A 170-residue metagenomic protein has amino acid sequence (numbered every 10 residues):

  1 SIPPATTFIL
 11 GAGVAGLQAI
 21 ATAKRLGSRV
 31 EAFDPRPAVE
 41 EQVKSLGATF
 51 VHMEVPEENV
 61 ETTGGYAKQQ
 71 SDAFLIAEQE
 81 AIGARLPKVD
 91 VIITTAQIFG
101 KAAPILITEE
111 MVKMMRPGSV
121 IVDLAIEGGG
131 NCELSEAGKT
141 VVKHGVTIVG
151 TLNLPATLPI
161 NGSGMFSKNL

Functional and structural regions predicted by a protein language model:
S1-P4, I126, C132-N169: Adenosine-phosphate binding glycine-rich loop
S1-R85: Glycine-rich phosphate/diphosphate-binding loop of Rossmann-like nucleotide-binding domains
G11-G13, F33-R36, M53-V55, T95-Q97 (+4 more regions): Fold-independent oxyanion-binding glycine-rich loops and adjacent beta-strand/coil segments at enzyme active sites
K24-L26, L46-T49, I107-R116, A137-T140 (+1 more regions): Short, solvent-exposed amphipathic alpha-helical segments in soluble enzyme and RNA/protein-processing domains
A38-E41, E58-N59, E127-N131, P155-A156: Short gly/pro/ser/thr-enriched loop/turn and capping motifs at secondary-structure boundaries
V60-I92, A96-K113, T151, P159 (+1 more regions): A structured beta-alpha segment of the ubiquitous adenosine-cofactor-binding alpha/beta core
V91-V149: ADP-ribose/adenylate-binding Rossmann-like module
